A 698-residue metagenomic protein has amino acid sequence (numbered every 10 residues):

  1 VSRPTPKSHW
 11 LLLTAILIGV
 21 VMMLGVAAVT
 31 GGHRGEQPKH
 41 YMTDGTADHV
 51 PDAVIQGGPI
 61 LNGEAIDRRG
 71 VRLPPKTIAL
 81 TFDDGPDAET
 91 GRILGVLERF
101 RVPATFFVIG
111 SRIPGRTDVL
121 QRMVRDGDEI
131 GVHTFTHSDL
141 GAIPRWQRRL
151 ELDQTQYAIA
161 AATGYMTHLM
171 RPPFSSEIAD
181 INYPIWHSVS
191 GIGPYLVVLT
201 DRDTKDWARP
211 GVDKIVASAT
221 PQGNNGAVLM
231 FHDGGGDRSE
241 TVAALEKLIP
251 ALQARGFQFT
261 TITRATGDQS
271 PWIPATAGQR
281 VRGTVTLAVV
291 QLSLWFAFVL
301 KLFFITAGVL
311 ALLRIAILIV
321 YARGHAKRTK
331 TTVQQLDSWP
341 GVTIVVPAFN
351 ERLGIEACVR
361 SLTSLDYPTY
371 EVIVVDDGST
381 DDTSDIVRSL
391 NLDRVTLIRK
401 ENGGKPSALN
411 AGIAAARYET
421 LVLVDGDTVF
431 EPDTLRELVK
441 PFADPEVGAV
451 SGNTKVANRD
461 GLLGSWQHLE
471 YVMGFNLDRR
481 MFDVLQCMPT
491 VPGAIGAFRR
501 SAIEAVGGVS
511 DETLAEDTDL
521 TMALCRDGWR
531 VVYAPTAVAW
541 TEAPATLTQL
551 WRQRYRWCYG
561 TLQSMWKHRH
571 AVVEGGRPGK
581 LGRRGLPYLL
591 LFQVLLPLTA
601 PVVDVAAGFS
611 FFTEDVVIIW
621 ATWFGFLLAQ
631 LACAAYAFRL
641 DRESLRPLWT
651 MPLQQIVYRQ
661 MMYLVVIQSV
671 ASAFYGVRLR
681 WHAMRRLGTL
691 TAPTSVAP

Functional and structural regions predicted by a protein language model:
S2-L80, P86-F100, K214, E246-L294 (+2 more regions): N-terminal pre-catalytic segment of deacetylase/amide-hydrolase enzymes
H40-M166: Active-site beta->alpha N-cap acidic-glycine motif
P114-G115, H137-A251, R255-F257, R264 (+1 more regions): Catalytic domains of cell-wall/extracellular-matrix polysaccharide-remodeling enzymes, centered on de-N-acetylation
S293-L353, A357-R360: N-proximal low-complexity "stem/linker" segments adjacent to membrane-targeting elements
V309-L313, I319-L336, Y588-Y675: Membrane-embedded multi-pass helical conduit in multi-pass membrane proteins, especially envelope-biosynthetic
P340-T343, E371, E504, D519: Cell-envelope/extracellular polymer assembly enzymes that use nucleotide-activated donors
R360-T369: Short, acidic, metal-binding catalytic loop of nucleotide-sugar glycosyltransferases
N391, I398-A414, Y418-E419, V424 (+4 more regions): Long helical/loop segments within the catalytic core of UDP-sugar-dependent glycosyltransferases, especially the large
